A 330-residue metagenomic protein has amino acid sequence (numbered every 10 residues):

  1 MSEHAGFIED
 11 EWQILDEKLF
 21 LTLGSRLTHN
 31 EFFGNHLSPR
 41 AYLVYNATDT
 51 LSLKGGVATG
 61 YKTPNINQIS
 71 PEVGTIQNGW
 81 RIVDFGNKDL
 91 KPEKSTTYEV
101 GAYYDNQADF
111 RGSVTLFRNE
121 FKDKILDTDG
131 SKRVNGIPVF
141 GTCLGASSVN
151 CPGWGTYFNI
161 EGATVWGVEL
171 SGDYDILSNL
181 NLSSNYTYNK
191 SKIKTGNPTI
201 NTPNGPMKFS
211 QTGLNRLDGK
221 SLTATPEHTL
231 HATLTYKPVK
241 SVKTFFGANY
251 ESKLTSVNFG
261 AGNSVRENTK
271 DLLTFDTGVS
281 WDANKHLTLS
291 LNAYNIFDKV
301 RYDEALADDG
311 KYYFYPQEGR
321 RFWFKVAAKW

Functional and structural regions predicted by a protein language model:
M1, T50, T59-F121, T128 (+4 more regions): Outer-membrane beta-barrel signature, preferentially recognizing the C-terminal barrel domain of Gram-negative
M1-R40, V44, N179-Y186: Surface-exposed extracellular loop regions of Gram-negative outer-membrane beta-barrel proteins
G6-W12, A41-Y45, V100-Y104, V168-Y174 (+5 more regions): Residues on the lipid-exposed face of transmembrane beta-strands in outer-membrane beta-barrel proteins
Q13-L21, R118-E120, G141-F259, F297 (+1 more regions): Gram-negative outer-membrane beta-barrel transporters
E17-L21, T50-L53, A108-G112, N179-L182 (+4 more regions): Repeated loop/turn-to-beta-strand initiation elements of outer-membrane beta-barrel proteins
L23-L27, G55-T59, Q68, A102 (+4 more regions): Transmembrane beta-barrel strands of outer-membrane/channel proteins
N67-K88, T128-F158, K194-G219, T255-R266 (+1 more regions): Solvent-exposed loop segments that connect transmembrane elements
K122, N249-F259, S280-W330: C-terminal beta-signal and adjacent terminal beta-strands/loops of Gram-negative outer-membrane beta-barrel proteins
